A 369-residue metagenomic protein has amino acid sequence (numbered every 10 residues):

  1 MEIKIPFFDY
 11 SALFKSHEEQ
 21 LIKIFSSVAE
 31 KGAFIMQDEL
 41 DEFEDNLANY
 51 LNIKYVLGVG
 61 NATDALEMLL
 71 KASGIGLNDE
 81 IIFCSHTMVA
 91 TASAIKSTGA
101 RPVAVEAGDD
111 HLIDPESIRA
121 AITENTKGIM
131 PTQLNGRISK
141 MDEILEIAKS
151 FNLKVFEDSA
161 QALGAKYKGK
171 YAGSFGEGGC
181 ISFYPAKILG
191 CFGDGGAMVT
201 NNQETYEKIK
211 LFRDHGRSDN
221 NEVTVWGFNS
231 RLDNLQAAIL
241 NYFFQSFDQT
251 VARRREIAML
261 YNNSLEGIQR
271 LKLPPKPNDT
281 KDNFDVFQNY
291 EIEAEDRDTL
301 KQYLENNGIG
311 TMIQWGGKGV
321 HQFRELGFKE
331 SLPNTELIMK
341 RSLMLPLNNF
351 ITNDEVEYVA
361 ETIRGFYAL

Functional and structural regions predicted by a protein language model:
M1-A33, P346: N-terminal "arm"/small-domain region of PLP-dependent enzymes with the aminotransferase-like
S11, E39-N46, Y50-V56, E116 (+5 more regions): PLP-dependent aminotransferase class I/II
A33-E80, A94-T98, A104-V105, K170: Phosphate-binding glycine-rich loop
L57, I82, V103, V155-F156 (+4 more regions): Structural detector of well-ordered beta-strand residues that form the stable sheet scaffold of enzyme domains
K71-S159, K166: PLP-dependent aminotransferase-like
L112-R119, G169-G179, I363-Y367: A short alpha/beta connector and helix-capping loop motif
E157-F192, E207, D219-T224: Conserved active-site segment immediately N-terminal to the catalytic lysine that forms the internal aldimine
I181-S182, G196-N201, N241: Short beta-strand-to-turn element immediately C-terminal to the catalytic PLP-Schiff-base lysine in fold type I
